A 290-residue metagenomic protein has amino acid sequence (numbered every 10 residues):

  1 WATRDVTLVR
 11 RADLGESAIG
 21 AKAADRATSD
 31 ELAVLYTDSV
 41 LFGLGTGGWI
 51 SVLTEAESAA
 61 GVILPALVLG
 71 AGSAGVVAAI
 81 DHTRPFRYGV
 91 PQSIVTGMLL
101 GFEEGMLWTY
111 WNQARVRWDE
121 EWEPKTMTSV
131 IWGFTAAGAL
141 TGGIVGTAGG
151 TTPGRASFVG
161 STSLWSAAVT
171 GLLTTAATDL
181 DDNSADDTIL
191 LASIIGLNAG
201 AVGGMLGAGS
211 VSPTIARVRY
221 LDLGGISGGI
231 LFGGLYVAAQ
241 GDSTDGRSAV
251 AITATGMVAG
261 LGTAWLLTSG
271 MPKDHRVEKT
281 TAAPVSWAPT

Functional and structural regions predicted by a protein language model:
W1-A2, L8-G47, V77-T290: Replace "edges of transmembrane helices
L35, S39, A56-H82: Glycine- and aromatic-enriched membrane insertion/assembly motifs of diderm outer-membrane and organelle channel
L44, G48-A56: Short, highly charged
